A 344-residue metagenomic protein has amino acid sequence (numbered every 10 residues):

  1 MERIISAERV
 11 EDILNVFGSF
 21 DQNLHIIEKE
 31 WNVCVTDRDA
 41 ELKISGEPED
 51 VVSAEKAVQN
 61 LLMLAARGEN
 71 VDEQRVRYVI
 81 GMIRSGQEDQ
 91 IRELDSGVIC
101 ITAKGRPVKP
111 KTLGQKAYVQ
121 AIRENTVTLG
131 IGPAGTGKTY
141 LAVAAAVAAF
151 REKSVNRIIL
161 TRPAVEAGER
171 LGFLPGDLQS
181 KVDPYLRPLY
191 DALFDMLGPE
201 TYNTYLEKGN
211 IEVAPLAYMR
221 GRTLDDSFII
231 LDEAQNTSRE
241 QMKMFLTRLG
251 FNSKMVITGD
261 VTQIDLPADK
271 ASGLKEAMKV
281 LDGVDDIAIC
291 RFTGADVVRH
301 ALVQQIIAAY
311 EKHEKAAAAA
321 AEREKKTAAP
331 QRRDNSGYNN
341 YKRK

Functional and structural regions predicted by a protein language model:
M1-N15: Short glycine-/aliphatic-rich beta-strand segments at the starts of folded cytosolic domains
D12-K29: Short amphipathic alpha-helix segments
V16, N23, A54-A57, M242-F245: Hydrophobic side chains in well-ordered alpha-helices
F17, K29, E55-A57, L61-M63 (+4 more regions): Charged, low-complexity intrinsically disordered tails
H25, W31-C34, R38-A40: Compact, well-ordered interaction domains used in eukaryotic information-processing assemblies
T36-D95: Interdomain "pre-motor" coupling segment immediately N-terminal to P-loop NTPase/helicase cores
S85-R106, P110-L113: Conserved loop-to-helix interface motifs that mediate assembly, gating, or partner/ligand docking in ancient ring
A103-Q115, A121-L231, Q235-K344: Conserved helicase motor core of SF1/SF2 NTP-dependent helicases
